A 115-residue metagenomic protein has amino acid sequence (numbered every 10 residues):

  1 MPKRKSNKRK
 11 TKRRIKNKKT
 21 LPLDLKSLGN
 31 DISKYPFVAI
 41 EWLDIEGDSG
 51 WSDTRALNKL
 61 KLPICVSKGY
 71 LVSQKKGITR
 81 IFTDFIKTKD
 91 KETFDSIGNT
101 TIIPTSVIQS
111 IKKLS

Functional and structural regions predicted by a protein language model:
P2-S115: Conserved RNA-binding domains used in RNP assembly and mRNA/RNA metabolism
